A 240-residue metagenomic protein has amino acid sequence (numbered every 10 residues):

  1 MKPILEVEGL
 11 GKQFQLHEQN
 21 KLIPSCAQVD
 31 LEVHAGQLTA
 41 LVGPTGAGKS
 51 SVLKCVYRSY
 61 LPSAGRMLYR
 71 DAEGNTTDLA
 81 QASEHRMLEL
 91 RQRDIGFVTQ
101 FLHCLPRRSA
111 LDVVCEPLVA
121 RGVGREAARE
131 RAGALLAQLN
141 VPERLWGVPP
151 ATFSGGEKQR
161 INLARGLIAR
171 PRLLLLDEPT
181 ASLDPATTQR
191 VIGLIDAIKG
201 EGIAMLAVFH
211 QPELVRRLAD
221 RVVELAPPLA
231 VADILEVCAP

Functional and structural regions predicted by a protein language model:
Y57: Helix-to-loop junction immediately C-terminal to a conserved catalytic motif
N75-G96, G200: ABC ATPase NBD coupling module
A127-R144: Conserved ABC ATPase "signature" region
P149-F153, E157: Conserved ABC ATPase signature
G166-L167: ABC ATPase C-loop
R170: Conserved catalytic motifs of ABC-family nucleotide-binding domains
L174-D177: Catalytic Walker B motif of ABC-type/P-loop ATPase nucleotide-binding domains
P185-T187: Helix N-cap at the start of a conserved alpha-helix in ABC-type nucleotide-binding domains
